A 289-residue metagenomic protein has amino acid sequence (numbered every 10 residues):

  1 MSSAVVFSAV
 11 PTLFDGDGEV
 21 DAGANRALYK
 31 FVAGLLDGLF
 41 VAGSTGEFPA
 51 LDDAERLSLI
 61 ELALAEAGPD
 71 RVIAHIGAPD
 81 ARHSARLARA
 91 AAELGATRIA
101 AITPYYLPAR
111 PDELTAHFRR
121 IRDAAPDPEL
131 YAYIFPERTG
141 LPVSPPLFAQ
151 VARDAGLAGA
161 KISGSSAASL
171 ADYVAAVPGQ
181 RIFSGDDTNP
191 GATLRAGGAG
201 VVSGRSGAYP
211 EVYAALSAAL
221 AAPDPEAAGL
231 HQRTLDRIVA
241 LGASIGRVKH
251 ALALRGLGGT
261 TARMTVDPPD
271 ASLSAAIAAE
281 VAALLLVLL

Functional and structural regions predicted by a protein language model:
S2-G140: Active-site beta->alpha loop and helix N-cap motifs at the rims of alpha/beta catalytic domains
S2-T12, L28-L36, R195-G198, R205-L289: C-terminal alpha-helical cap/extension of soluble enzyme domains
D21, G46-P49, D80, I162 (+4 more regions): Short, flexible micro-motifs
A24, E55, L147, S169 (+1 more regions): Single-residue recognition of alpha-helix capping/boundary positions
N25, R56, I60, S84 (+5 more regions): A general structural signal for well-ordered alpha-helical segments in protein cores
F48-P49, L107-P108, A168, G191 (+2 more regions): Short secondary-structure capping/turn micro-motifs that flank functional sites
R71-V72, E129-L130, G159, R181 (+1 more regions): Secondary-structure boundary/capping signal
A125-P126, F135-G242: Catalytic alpha/beta core domains of metabolic enzymes, predominantly
